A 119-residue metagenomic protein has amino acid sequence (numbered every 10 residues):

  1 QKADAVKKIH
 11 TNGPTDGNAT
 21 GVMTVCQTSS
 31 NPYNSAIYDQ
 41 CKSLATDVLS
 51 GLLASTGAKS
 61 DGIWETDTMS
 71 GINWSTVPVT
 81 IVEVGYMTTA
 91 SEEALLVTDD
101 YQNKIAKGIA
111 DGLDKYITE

Functional and structural regions predicted by a protein language model:
Q1-E119: Active-site-proximal helix/loop segments of hydrolytic enzymes
